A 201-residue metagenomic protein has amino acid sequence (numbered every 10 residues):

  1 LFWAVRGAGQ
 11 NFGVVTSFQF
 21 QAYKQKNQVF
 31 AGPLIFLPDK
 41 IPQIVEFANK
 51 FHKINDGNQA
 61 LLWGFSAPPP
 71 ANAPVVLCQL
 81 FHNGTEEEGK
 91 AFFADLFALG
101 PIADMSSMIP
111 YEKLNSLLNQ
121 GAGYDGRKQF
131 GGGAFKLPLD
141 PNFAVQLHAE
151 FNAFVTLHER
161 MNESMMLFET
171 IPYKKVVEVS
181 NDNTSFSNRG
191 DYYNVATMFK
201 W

Functional and structural regions predicted by a protein language model:
L1-W201: Soluble FAD-dependent oxygen oxidases
